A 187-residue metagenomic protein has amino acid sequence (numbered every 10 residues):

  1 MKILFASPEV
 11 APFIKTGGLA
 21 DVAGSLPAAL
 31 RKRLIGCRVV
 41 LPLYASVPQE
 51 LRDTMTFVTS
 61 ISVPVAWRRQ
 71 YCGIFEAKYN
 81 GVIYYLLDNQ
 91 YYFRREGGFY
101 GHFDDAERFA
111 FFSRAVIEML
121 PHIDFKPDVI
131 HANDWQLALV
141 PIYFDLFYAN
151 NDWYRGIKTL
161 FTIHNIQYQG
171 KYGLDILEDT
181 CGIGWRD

Functional and structural regions predicted by a protein language model:
M1-D187: Catalytic cores of nucleotide-sugar-dependent glycosyltransferases that transfer UDP/GDP/TDP-activated
